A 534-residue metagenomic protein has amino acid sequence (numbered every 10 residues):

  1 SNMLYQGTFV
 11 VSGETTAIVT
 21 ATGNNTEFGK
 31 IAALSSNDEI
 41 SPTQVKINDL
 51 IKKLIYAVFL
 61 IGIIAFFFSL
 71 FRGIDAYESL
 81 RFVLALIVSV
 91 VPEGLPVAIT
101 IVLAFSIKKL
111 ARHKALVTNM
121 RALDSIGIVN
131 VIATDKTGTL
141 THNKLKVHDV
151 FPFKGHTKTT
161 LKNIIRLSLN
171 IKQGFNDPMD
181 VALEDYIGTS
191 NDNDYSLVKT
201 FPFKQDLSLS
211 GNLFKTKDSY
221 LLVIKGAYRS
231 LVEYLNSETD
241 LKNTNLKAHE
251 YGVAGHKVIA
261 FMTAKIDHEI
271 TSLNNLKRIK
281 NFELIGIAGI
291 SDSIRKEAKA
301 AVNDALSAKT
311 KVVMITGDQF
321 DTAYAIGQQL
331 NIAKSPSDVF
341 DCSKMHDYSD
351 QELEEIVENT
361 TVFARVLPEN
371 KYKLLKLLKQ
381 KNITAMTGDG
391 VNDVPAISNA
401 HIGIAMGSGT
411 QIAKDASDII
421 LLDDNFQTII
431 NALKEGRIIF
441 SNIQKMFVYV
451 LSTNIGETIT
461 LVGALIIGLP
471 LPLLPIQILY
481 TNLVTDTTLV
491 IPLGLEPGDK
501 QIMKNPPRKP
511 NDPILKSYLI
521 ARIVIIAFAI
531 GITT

Functional and structural regions predicted by a protein language model:
S1-S79, I419: Actuator/coupling domain of P-type ATPases
M3-V11, I128-L284, I290, N303-D304 (+7 more regions): Cytosolic catalytic regions of ATP/NTP-dependent phosphoryl-transfer enzymes
G7-S12, T20-G23, D49, I87-V90 (+28 more regions): Replace "in large, NTP-powered and nucleic-acid-processing enzymes" with "in large, NTP-powered factors and other
A32, L80-L84, A111, K146-H148 (+5 more regions): Bateman (tandem CBS) regulatory domains
S41-T134, A288, A305, K376 (+2 more regions): Hydrophobic alpha-helical transmembrane segments
A65, K334-A385, G390, A400 (+1 more regions): Membrane-embedded transport module
R81-F82, V97-F105, L145-D149, M179-D185 (+6 more regions): Re-entrant/interfacial helical elements at transmembrane boundaries that shape and gate the permeation pathway
G255, K309, K381-N382: Glycine-centered short loops/turns at secondary-structure junctions
